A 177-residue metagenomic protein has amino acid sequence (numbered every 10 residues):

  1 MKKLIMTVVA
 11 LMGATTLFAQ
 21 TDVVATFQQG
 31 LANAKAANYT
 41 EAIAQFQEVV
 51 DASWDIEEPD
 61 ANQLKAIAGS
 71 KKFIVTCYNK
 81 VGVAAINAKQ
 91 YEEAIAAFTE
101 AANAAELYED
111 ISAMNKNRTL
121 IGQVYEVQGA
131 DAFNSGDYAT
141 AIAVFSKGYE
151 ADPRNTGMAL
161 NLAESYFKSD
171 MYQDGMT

Functional and structural regions predicted by a protein language model:
V23, A68, V75, N115 (+2 more regions): Helix-start (N-cap) detector for alpha-helical repeat units in TPR-like alpha-solenoids, especially tetratricopeptide
K35, K80, N87, V127 (+2 more regions): Register position in tetratricopeptide repeats
P59, S70, D110-I111, N117 (+1 more regions): TPR alpha-solenoid repeat register
